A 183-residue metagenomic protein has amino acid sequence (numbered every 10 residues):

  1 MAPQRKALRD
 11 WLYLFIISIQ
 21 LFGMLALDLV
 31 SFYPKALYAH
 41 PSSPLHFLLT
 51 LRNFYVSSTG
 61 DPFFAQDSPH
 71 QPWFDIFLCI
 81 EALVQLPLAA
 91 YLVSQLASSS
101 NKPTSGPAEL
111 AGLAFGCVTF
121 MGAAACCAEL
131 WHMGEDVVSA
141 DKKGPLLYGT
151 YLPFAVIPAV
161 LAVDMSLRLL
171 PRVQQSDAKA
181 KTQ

Functional and structural regions predicted by a protein language model:
M1-L8, D177-Q183: Plant-biased recognition of short, low-complexity, intrinsically disordered N-terminal tails
A2-L86: N-terminal helical submodule of small eukaryotic multi-pass membrane proteins
Q4-W11, P69-P72, K102-G106, V138-P145: Juxtamembrane loop-transmembrane helix junctions in multi-pass integral membrane proteins, especially the extracellular
F15-A26, L83-P87, L113-A125, G149-V163: Hydrophobic alpha-helical cores of multi-pass transmembrane domains in eukaryotic membrane proteins
L27-Y38, M121-M133: Helix-to-loop junction signature of class
G60-P69, L88-S98, A125-H132: Membrane-helix exit/interface motif
L78-F115: Signature of small four-pass
G122-Q183: Alpha-helical transmembrane segments of multi-pass integral membrane proteins, characterized by long hydrophobic
